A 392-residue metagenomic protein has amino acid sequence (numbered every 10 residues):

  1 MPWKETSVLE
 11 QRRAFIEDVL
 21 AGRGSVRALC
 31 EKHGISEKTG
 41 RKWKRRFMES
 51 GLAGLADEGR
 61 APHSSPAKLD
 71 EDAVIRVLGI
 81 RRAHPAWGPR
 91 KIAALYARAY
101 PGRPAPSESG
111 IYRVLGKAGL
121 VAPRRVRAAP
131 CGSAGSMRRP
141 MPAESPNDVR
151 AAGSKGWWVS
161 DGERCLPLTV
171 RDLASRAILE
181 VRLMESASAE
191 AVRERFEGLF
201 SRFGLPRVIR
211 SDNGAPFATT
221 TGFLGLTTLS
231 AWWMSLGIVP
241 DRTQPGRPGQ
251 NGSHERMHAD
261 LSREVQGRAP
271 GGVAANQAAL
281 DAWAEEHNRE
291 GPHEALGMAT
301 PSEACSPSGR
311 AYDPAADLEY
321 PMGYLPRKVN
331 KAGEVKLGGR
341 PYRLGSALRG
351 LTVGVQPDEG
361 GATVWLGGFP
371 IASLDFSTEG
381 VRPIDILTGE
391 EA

Functional and structural regions predicted by a protein language model:
M1-A14, H63-E71: Short, Lys/Arg-enriched anionic-surface-contact patches
S7-G24, V74-A83: Short, amphipathic alpha-helical "recognition" segments used to contact nucleic acids or chromatin
F15, L29, G40, G51 (+13 more regions): Mobile genetic element proteins and their domesticated derivatives, centered on retroelements and DNA transposons
L52-V149, L224-T227, T300-R310: Basic, flexible linker segments flanking DNA-binding modules in nucleic acid-interacting mobile-element proteins
K68, S109, R113-A177, E185 (+3 more regions): Mobile-element integrase/transposase regions, centering on the N-terminal DNA-binding/Zn-coordinating module
A187, L199-F223, Q244-G246, N251 (+1 more regions): Acidic/histidine-rich, metal-coordinating catalytic segments
L229-D313, P357-A362: Charged alpha-helix within mobile-element recombinases
A284, N288-A392: C-terminal, beta-rich DNA-binding module of retroviral/retroelements integrases
